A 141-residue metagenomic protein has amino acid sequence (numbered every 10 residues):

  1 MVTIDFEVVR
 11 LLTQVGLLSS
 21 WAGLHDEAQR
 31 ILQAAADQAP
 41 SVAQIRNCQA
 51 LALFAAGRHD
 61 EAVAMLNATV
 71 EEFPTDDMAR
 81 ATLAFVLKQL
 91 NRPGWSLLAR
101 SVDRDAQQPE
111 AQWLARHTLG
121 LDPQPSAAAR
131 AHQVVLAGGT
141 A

Functional and structural regions predicted by a protein language model:
F6-R30: Alpha-helical segment of the N-proximal tetratricopeptide repeat
A22, A56, Q89-N91: Structural motif corresponding to the intra-repeat A-B loop/turn of tetratricopeptide repeats
Q29-Q33, H59-E71, P93-A106, A128-A141: Alpha-helical repeat scaffolds
A34-A52: Short, charge-rich amphipathic alpha-helical segments embedded in non-transmembrane helical bundles/solenoids
P40, F73-P74, A106-Q107: Short coil turns that delineate tetratricopeptide repeat
